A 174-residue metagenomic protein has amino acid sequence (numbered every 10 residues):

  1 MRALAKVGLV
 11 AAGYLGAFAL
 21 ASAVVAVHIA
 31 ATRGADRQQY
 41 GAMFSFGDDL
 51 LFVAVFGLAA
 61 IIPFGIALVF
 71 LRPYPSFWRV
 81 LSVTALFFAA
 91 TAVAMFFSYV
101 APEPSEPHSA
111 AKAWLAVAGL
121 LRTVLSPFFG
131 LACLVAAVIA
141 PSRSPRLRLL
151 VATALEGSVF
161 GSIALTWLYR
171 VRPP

Functional and structural regions predicted by a protein language model:
V10, F44-A60, K112-G130, A152-L155: Alpha-helical transmembrane segments of polytopic membrane proteins
V10-Y14, W78-F97, L150-G161: Transmembrane alpha-helical segments of multi-pass membrane proteins
Y14-T32: Alpha-helical transmembrane segments of multi-pass membrane proteins
A30-G47: Perimembrane loop-to-helix junctions flanking transmembrane segments
A54-F77, G130-V138: Canonical alpha-helical transmembrane segments
F77-L81, F88-L134: Membrane-proximal helix-loop-helix units in multi-pass membrane proteins
K112-A113, G130-A152: Membrane-helix boundary connector in multi-pass membrane proteins
G161-P174: Juxtamembrane boundary at the C-terminal end of a transmembrane helix
